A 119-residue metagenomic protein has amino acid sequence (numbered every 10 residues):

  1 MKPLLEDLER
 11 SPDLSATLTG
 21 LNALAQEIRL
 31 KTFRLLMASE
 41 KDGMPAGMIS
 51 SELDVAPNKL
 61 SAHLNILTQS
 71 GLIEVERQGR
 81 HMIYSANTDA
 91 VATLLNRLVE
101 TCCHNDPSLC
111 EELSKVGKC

Functional and structural regions predicted by a protein language model:
M1-A16, R34-A38, T88-C119: Amphipathic alpha-helical dimerization/coiled-coil segments that flank or bridge DNA-binding/regulatory modules
S15-A56, M82-V91: N-terminal helix-turn-helix DNA-binding core of bacterial DNA-binding proteins
S51, A62, T68-Q69: Alpha-helical residues within the helix-turn-helix
L60, L67, Y84: Divalent metal-coordination and catalytic microenvironments
L60-H63, E76: Functional cleft and adjacent loop/helix regions within the main domain that mediate ligand binding or catalysis
Q69-Q78, S85: Beta-hairpin "wing" of winged helix-turn-helix
